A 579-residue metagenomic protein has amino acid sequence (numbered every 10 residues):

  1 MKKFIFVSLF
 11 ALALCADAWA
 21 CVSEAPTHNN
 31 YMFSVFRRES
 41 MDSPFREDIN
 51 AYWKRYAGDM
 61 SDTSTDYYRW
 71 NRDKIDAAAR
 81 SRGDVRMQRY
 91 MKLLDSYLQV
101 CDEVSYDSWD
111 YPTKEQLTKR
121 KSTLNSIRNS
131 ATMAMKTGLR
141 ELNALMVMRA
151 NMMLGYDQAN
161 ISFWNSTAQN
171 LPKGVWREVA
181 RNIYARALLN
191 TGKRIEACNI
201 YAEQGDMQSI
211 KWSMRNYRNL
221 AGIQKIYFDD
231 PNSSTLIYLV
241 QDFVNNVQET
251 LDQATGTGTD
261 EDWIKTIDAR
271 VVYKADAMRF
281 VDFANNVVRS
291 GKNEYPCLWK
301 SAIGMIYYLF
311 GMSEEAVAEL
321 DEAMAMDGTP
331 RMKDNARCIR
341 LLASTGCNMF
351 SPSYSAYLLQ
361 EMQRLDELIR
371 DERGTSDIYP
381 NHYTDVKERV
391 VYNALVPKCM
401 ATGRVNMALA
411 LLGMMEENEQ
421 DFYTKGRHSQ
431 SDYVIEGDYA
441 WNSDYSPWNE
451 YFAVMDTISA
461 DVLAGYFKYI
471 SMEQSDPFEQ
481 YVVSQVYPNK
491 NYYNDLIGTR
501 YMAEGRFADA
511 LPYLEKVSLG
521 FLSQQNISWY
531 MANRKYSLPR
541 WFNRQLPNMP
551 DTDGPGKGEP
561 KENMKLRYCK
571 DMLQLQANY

Functional and structural regions predicted by a protein language model:
F4-A13: Sec-dependent N-terminal signal peptides
A18-R149, L154-Y579: Extracytoplasmic/secretory-pathway proteins
